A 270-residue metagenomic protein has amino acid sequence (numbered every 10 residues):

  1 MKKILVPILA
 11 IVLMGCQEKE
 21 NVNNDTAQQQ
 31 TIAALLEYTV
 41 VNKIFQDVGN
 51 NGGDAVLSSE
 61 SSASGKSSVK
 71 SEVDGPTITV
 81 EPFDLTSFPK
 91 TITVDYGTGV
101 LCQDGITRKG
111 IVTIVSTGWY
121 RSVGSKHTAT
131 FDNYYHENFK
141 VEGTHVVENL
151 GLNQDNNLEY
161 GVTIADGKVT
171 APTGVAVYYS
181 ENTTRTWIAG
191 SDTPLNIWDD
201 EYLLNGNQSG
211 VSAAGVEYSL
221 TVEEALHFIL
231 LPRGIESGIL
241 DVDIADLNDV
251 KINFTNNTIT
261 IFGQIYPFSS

Functional and structural regions predicted by a protein language model:
K2-P7: Sec-dependent signal peptide recognition, specifically the positively charged N-region followed immediately by
V12-G15: C-terminal motif of bacterial Sec signal peptides marking the signal peptidase cleavage site
Q17-S270: Low-complexity, intrinsically disordered segments exposed to solvent
